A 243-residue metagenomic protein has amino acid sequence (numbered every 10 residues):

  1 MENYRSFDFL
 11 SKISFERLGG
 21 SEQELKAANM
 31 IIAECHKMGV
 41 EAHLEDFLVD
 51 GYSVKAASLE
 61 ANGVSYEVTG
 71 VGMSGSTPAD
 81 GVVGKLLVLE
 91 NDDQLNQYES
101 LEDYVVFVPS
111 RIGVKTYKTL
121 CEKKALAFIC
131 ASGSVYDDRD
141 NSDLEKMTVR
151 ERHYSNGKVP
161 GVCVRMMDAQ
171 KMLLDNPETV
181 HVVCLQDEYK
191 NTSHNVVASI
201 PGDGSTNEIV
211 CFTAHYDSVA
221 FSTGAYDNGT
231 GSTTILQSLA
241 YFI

Functional and structural regions predicted by a protein language model:
M1-N3, D8-V105: Noncatalytic luminal/extracellular "stalk/propeptide" segments of secretory-pathway proteins
E2-E22, I31-A42, E60, V105-S110 (+3 more regions): Catalytic-core environment of secreted peptidases
Q23, I112, V164-R165: Soluble or luminal CAZymes and related metallo-dependent hydrolases
G39-V40, E102-D103, K124-A125, D175-E178: Short glycine/proline-enriched coil/turn segments at helix->beta-strand junctions
D50, G133-Y136, A169, S218: Surface-exposed, flexible loop/turn segments at secondary-structure boundaries
S53, R139, F221-T223: Generic domain-boundary/flexible-linker signal
S65, S74-N96, K146-A225, Q237-Y241: Soluble metallo-hydrolase cores and metallopeptidase-like ectodomains found primarily in the secretory/periplasmic
V68-H153, K158-P160: Extracellular/luminal Protease-associated
